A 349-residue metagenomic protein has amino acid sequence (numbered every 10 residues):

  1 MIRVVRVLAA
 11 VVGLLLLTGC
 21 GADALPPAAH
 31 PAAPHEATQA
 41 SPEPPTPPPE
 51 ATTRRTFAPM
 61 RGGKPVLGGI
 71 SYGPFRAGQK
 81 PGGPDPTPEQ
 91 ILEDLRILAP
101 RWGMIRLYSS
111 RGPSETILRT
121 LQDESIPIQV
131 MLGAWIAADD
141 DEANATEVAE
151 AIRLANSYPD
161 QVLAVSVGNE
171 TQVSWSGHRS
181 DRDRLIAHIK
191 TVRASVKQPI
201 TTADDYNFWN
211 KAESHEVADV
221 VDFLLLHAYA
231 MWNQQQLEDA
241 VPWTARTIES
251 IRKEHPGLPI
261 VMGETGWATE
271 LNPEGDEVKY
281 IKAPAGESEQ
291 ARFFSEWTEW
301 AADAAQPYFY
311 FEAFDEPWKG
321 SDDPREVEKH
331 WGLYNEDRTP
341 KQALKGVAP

Functional and structural regions predicted by a protein language model:
T18-G19: C-terminal motif of bacterial Sec signal peptides marking the signal peptidase cleavage site
A22-A32, A40, P44-K64, A77-G82 (+2 more regions): Aromatic-rich peripheral "rim/lid" segments of glycoside hydrolase catalytic domains that contact and position glycan
P59-P65, L95-A99, E115-P127, E150-V162 (+2 more regions): Acidic (Asp/Glu)-rich catalytic clusters
P65-T146: N-terminal carbohydrate-binding/catalytic regions of secreted carbohydrate-active enzymes
G82, T116-T201: Substrate-binding cleft of extracellular glycoside hydrolase catalytic domains
L132, L163, N169, D204-R246 (+1 more regions): Aromatic- and acid-rich polysaccharide-binding/catalytic face of secreted or lumenal carbohydrate-active enzymes
V173, G177, A228-W232, P256-Q290 (+1 more regions): Active-site clefts of carbohydrate-active enzymes
V192-N210, L258-G266, P307-E316: Aromatic-lined carbohydrate-recognition surfaces of secreted/lumenal glycan-active proteins
